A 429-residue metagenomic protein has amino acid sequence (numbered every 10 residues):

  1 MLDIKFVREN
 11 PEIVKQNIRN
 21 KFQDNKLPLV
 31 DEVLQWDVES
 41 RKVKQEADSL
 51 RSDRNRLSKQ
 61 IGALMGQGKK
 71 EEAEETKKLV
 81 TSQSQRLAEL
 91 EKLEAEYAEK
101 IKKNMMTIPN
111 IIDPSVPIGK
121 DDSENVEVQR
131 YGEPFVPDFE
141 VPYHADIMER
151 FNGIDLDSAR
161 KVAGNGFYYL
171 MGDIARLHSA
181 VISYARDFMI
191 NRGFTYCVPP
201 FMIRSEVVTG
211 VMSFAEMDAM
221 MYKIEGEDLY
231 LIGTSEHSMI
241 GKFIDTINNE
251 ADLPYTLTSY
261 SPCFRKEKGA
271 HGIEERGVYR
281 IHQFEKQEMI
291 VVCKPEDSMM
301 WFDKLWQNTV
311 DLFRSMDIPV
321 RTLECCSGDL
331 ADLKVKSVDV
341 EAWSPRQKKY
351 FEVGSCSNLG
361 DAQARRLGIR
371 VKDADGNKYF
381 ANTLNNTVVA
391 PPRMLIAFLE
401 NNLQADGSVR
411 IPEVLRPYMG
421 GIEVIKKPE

Functional and structural regions predicted by a protein language model:
M1-P134, E149, G153: N-terminal alpha-helical targeting/anchoring segments
L27, R130-E429: TRNA-recognition modules of translation machinery and tRNA-sensing kinases, especially anticodon-binding
